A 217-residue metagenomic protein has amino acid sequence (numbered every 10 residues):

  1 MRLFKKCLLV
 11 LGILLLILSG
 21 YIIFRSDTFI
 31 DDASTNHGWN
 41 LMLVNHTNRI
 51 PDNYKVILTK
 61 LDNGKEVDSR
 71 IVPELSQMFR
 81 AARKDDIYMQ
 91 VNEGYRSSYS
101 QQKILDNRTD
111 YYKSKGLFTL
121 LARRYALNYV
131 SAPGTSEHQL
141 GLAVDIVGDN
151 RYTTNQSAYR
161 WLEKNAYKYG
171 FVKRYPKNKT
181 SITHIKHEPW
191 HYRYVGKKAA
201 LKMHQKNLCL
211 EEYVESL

Functional and structural regions predicted by a protein language model:
R2-L217: Extracytoplasmic cell-surface/polysaccharide-interacting catalytic and binding patches
